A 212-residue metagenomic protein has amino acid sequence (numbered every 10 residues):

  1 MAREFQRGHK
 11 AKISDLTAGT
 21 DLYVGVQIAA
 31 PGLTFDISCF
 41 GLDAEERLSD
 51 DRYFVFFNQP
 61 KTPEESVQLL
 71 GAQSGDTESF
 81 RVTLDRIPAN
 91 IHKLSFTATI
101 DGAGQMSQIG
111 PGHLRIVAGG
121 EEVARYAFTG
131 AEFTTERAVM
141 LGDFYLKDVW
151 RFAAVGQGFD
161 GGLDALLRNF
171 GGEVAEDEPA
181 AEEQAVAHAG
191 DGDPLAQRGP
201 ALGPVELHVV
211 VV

Functional and structural regions predicted by a protein language model:
M1-E182, A187-G190, L195-G199, G203-V209: Intrinsic-disorder/low-complexity signal
